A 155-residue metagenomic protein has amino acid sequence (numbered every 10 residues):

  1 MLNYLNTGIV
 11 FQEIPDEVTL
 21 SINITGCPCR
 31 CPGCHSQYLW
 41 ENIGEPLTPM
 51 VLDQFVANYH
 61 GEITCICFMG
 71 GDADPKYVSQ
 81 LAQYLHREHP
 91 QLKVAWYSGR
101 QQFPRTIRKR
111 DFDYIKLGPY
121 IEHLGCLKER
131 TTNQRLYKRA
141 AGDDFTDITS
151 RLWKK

Functional and structural regions predicted by a protein language model:
M1-N23, P28, S36-W40, K155: N-terminal [4Fe-4S]-dependent radical SAM core
L2-I9, S36-A95, Q101-I107: Conserved Radical SAM active-site core
T7-D16, H60-G61, V78-Q80, Q91-K155: Auxiliary Fe-S-binding modules of radical SAM enzymes
I22, C31, I115: Conserved, mostly hydrophobic/aromatic
I24, F68-M69, K116: Short glycine/serine/threonine-biased micro-segments
C27, A73, Y120: Hydrophobic pocket-lining residues within nucleotide cofactor-binding pockets
